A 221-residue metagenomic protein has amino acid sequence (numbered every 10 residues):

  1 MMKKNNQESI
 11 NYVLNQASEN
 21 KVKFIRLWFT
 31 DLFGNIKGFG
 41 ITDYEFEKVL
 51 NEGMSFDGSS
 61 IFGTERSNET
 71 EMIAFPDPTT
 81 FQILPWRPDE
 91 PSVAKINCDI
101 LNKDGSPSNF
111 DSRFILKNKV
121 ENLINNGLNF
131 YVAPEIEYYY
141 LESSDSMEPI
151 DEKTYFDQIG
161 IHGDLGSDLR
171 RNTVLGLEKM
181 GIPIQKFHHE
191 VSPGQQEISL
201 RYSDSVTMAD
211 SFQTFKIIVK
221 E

Functional and structural regions predicted by a protein language model:
M1-E221: Glycine-rich, acidic/polar active-site loops that bind/position phosphate-bearing ligands
